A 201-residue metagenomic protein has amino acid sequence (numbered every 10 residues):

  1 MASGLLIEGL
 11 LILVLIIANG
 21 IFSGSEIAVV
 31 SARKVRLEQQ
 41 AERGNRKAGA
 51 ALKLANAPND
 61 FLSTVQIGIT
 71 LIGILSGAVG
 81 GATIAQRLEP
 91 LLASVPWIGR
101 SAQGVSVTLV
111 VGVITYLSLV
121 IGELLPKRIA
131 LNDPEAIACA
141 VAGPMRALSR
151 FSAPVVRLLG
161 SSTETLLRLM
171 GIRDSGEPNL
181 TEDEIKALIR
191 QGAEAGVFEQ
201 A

Functional and structural regions predicted by a protein language model:
M1-V197: Membrane-embedded alpha-helical segments of inner-membrane proteins
E199-A201: Long, charged amphipathic helices and adjacent flexible linkers at domain junctions
